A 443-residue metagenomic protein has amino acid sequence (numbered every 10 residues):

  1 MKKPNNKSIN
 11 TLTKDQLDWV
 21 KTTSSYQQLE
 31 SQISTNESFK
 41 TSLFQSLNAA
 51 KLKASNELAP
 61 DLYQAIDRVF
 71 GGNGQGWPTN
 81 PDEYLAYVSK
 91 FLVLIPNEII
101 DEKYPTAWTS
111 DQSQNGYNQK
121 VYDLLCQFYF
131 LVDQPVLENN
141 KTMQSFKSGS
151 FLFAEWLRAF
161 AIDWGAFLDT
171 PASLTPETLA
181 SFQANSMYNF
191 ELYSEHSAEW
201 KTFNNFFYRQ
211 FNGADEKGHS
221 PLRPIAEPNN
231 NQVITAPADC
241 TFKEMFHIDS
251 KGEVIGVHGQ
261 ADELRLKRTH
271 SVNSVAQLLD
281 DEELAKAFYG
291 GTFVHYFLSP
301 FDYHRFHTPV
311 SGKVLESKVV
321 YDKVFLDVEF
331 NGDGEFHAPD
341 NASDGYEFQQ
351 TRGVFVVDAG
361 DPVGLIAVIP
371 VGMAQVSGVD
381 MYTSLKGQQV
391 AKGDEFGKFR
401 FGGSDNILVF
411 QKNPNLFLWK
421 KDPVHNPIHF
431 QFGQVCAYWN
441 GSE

Functional and structural regions predicted by a protein language model:
K2-E443: Contiguous, well-folded functional domains in the mature portion of proteins
